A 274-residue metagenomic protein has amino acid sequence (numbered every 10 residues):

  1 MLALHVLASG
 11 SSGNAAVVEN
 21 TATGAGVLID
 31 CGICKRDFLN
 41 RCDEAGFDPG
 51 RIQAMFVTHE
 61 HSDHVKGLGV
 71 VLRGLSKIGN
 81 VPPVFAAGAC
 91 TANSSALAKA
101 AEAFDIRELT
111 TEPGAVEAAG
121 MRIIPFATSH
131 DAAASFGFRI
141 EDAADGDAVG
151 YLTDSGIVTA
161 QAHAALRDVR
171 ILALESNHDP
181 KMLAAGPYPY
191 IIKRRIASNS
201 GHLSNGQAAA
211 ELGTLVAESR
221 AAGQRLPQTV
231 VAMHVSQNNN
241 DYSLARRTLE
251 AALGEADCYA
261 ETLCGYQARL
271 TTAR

Functional and structural regions predicted by a protein language model:
M1-A45, F136-T153, I171: Conserved beta-strand hairpin/beta-sheet module of binuclear metal-dependent hydrolase folds, prominently
A25, L75-P83, E218-Q228: A short helix->loop->beta-strand "cap" motif at the edges of active sites that frequently abuts
L28-G32, Q53-H61, F85-G88, G150-T153 (+3 more regions): Active-site neighborhood of phospho(di)ester-bond hydrolases with catalytic His/Asp-centered motifs
K35-A86: Active-site metal-binding motif and surrounding structural segment of the metallo-beta-lactamase
I52, F104, V169-R170: Short, well-ordered alpha-helix to beta-strand connector turns
K66-K77, N93-L97, N240-R247: Metal-dependent catalytic neighborhoods of phosphoester/phosphodiester hydrolases
A86-G146: Metallo-beta-lactamase
A160-C264: Cap/insert and terminal regions of metallo-dependent hydrolase folds
